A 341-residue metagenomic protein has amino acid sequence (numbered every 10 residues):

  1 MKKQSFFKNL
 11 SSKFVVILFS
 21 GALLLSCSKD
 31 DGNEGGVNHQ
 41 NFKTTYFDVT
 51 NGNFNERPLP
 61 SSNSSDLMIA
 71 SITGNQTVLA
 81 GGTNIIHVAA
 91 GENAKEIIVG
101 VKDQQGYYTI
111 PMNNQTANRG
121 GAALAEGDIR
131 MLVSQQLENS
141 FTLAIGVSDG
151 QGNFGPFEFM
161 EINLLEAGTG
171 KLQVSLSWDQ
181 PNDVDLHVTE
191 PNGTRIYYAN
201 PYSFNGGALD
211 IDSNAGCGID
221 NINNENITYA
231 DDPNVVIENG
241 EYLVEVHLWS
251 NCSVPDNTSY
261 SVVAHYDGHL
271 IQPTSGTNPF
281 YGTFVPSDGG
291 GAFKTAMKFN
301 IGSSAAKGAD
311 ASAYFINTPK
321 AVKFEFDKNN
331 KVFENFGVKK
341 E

Functional and structural regions predicted by a protein language model:
K2-Q4, S20-N53: Bacterial Sec-dependent N-terminal signal peptides
K2-V15: Bacterial N-terminal signal peptides that target proteins for export
P58-E92, K171: Contiguous beta-strand segments within globular domains
A117-R130, I219-N226, G240: Aromatic sugar-binding surface patches on proteins that engage polysaccharides or sugar-phosphate polymers
V133-S140: Surface-exposed, short loops/turns at beta-strand junctions within beta-sandwich domains
G146-N153: Short, solvent-exposed loop/turn segments at the edges of extracellular beta-sandwich modules
N153-T169: Short beta-strand elements
L165-E341: Intrinsic-disorder/low-complexity signal
